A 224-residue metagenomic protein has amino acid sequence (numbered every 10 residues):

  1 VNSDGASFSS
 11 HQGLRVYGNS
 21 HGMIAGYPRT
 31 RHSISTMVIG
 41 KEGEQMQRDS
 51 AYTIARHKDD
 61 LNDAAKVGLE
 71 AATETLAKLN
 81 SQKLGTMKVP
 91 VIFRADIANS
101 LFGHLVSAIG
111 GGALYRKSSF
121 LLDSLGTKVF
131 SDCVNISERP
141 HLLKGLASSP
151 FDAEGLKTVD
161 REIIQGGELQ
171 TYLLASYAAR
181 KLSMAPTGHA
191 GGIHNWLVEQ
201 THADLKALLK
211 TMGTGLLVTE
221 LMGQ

Functional and structural regions predicted by a protein language model:
V1, A72-A77, L142-K144: Phosphate-interacting basic helix/loop segments used at nucleotide- and nucleic-acid interfaces
V1-H32: Hydrophobic alpha-helical hairpins/lids featuring a short glycine-rich hinge
S7-L14, M87-A98, R139, L143: A glycine-rich phosphate-binding loop feature that marks nucleotide/adenosyl-phosphate handling sites
H11, G40-Q45, Q165-G166: Short acidic-glycine loop/turn motifs at beta-strand connectors
M23, I54, A108, Y177-A179: Short, surface-exposed beta-strand-loop junctions and turns on beta-sheet-rich folds
R29-L105, I109, T171: Internal alpha/beta scaffold segment
G110-S131: Amphipathic alpha-helical
S124-Q224: Dual-mode signal for accessory low-complexity, basic/Gly-rich regions
